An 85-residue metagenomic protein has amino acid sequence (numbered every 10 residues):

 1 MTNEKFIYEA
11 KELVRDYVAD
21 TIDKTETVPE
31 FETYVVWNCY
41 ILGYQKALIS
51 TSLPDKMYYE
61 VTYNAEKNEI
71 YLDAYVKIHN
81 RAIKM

Functional and structural regions predicted by a protein language model:
M1-I22: N-terminal trafficking/processing presequences and adjacent post-cleavage segments of proteins routed to secretion
K24, V28-E32: Central antiparallel beta-sheet cores of small beta-barrel/beta-sandwich binding domains
E32-E69: Amphipathic, interaction-prone secondary-structure segments
K67-M85: A short, surface-exposed interaction/processing loop segment used at functional sites
